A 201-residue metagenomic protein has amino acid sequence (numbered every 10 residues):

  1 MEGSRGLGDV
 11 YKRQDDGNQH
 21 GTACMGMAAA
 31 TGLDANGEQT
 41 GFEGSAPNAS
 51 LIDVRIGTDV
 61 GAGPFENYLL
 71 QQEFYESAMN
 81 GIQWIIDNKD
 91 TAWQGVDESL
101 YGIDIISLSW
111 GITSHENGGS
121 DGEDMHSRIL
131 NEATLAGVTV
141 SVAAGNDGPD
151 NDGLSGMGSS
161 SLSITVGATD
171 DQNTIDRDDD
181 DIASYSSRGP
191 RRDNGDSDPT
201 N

Functional and structural regions predicted by a protein language model:
M1, H20, C24, A35-G37 (+2 more regions): Short, solvent-exposed loop/turn elements at domain surfaces
M1-Y11: Single conserved hydrophobic/aromatic residue that forms the stacking wall/gate of nucleotide- or nucleobase-binding
K12-R55, F74-Q83: Active-site alpha-helical elements of protease catalytic centers
T22, A35-Q39, H126, P149-G153 (+1 more regions): Short alpha-helical segments and helix-capping/turn motifs at coil-helix boundaries
T31, G57-L162, A168-N173, R192-S197: Substrate-binding/access-modulating region of protease and related hydrolase catalytic domains
F42-S45, M157, I182-Y185: Short clusters of hydrophobic/aromatic residues that line enzyme substrate/ligand-binding pockets
L51-D53, S163-T165, N201: Conserved beta-strand scaffold positions in the cores of enzyme catalytic domains, especially in NTP/NDP-utilizing
A183-N201: Internal glycine-rich alpha/beta core junctions
